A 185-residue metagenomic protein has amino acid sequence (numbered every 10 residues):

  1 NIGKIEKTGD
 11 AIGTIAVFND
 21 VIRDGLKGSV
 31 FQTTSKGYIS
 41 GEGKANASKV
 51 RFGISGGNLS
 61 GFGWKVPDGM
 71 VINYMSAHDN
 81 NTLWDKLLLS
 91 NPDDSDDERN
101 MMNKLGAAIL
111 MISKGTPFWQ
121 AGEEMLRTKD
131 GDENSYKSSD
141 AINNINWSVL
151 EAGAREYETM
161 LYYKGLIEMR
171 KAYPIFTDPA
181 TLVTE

Functional and structural regions predicted by a protein language model:
N1-A121, M125-L126, P174, T181: Conserved alpha/beta catalytic core and glycan-binding cleft of carbohydrate-active enzymes
I2, G131-N134: Short aromatic-enriched loop/helix-cap "lid" or pocket-rim segments at secondary-structure transitions that line
M70-V71, A141, Y162: Residues that flank catalytic or metal-binding motifs in active/ligand-binding sites
D85-P92, E133-I142: Active-site His/acidic residue clusters
G115-D132, N144, S148, G153-E185: Glycan-recognition and catalytic regions of carbohydrate-active enzymes
